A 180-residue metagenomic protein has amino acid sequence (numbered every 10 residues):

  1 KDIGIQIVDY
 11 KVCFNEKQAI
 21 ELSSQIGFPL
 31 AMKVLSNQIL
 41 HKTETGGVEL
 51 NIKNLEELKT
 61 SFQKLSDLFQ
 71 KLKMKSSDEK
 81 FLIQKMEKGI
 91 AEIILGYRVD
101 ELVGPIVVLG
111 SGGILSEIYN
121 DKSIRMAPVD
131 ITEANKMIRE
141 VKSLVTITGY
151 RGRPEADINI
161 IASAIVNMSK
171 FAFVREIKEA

Functional and structural regions predicted by a protein language model:
K1-A180: ATP-dependent carboxylate/acyl-activation modules
